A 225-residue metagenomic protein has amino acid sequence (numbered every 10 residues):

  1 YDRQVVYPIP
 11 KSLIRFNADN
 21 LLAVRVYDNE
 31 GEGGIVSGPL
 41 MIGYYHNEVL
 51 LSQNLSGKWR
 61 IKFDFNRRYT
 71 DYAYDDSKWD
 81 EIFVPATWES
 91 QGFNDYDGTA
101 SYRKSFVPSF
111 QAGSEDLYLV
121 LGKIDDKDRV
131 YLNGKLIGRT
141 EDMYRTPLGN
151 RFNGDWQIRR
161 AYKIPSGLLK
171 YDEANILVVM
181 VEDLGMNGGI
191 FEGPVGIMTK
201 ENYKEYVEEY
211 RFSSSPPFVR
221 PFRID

Functional and structural regions predicted by a protein language model:
D2, T99, L121-K123, D155: Short solvent-exposed loop/turn micro-motifs enriched in small/polar/acidic residues
R3, K11, R15-F93, D142-M143 (+2 more regions): An acidic-aromatic loop/edge-strand motif
V5-Y7, Y96-S109, Q157-K163: Short beta-strands within extracellular/lumenal beta-sheet-rich domains
P8, S109, K135-R145, K163: Short regulatory "switch" loops immediately downstream of catalytic or recognition motifs within protein catalytic
P10-R15, R103-E115, G122, I164-K170: Extracellular and analogous surface-interaction loops
N20-V26, W79, F106-I137, L177-V181: Aromatic-lined ligand-binding clefts that engage carbohydrates, nucleic acids, or primary amines
Q53, A100, K104, L117: A broad, low-specificity signal marking well-ordered, structured residues that form hydrophobic/aromatic
F93-D97, G113-E115: Surface beta-strand/loop "capping" patches
